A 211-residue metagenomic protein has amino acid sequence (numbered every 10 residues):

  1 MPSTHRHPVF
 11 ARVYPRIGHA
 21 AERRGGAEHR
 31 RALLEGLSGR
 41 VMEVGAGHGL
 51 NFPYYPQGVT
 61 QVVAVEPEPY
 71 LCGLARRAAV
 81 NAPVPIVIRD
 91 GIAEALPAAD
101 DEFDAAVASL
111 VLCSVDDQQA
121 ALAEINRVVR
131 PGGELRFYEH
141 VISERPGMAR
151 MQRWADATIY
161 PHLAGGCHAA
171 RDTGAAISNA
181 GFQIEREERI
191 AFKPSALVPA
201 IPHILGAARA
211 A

Functional and structural regions predicted by a protein language model:
M1-G39, L50-Y54, Q152: Conserved class I S-adenosyl-L-methionine
M42, G47-A95: Class I SAM-dependent methyltransferase SAM/SAH-binding core
E94-A106: A short acidic, Gly/Pro-enriched loop at the edge of an enzyme's catalytic core that lines a small-molecule cofactor
D104-D117: A short SAM/SAH-binding and catalytic strip from SAM-dependent methyltransferases
Q119-P131: A short glycine-rich, Lys/Arg-flanked "PGG" loop and its adjoining helix->strand segment in the class I
G132-H140: Conserved beta-strand signature within the Rossmann-like core of class I S-adenosyl-L-methionine
G166-G181: Short alpha-helix
R189-A211: Core SAM-dependent methyltransferase catalytic element
